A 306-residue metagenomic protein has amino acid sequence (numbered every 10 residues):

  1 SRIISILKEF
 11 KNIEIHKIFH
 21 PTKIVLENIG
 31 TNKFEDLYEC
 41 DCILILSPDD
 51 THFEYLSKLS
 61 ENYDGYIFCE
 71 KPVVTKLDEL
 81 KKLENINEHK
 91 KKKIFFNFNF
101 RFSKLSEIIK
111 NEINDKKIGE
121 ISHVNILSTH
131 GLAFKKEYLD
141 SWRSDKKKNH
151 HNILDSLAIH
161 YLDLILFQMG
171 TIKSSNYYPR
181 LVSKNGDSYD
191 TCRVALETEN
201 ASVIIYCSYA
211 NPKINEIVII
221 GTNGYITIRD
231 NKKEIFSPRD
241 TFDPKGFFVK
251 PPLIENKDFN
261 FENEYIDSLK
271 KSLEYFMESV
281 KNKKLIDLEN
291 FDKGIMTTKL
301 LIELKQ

Functional and structural regions predicted by a protein language model:
S1-N28: N-terminal Rossmann-like dinucleotide-binding module
I13, F19, E35, E39-S47 (+2 more regions): C-terminal helix-rich "cap/oligomerization" subdomain common to oxidoreductases
I29-E35: Short acidic-hydrophobic, aromatic-tinged amphipathic segments that line or gate anion-handling sites
C42-P48, F53-R101, K116: Beta-strand-loop-alpha-helix segment that lines the small-molecule cofactor/substrate pocket of alpha/beta enzymes
E70, K147-D155, D258-N263: A short acidic, glycine-rich active-site loop that binds or catalyzes chemistry on phosphate/adenosine moieties
N99, N223-D292: C-terminal glycine/acidic-rich active-site capping loop/insertion
S103-Y178, V182-N185: Predominantly a Rossmann-like dinucleotide-binding segment in NAD(P)-dependent oxidoreductases
S156-E234, S268-K284: Contiguous beta-strand/loop segments that form the cofactor/metal-binding neighborhood of enzyme cores
